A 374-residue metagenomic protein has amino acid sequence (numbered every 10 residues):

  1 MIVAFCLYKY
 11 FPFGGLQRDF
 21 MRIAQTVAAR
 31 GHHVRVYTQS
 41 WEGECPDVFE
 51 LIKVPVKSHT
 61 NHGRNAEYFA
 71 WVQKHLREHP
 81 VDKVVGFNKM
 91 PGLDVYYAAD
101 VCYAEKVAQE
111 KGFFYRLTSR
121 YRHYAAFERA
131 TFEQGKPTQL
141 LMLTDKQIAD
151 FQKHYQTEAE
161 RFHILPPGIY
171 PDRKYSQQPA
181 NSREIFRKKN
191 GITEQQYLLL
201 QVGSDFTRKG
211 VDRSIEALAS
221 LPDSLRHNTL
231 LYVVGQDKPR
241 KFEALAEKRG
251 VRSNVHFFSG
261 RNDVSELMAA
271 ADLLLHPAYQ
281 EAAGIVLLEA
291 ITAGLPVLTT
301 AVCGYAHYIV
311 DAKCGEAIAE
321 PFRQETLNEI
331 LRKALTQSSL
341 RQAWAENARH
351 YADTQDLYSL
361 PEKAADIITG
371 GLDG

Functional and structural regions predicted by a protein language model:
R18-R22, Y197, Q201-S220, R240: A conserved mid-protein helix/loop that constitutes part of the nucleotide-sugar donor-binding site
Y121, A125-R183: Donor nucleotide-sugar binding/catalytic pocket of nucleotide-sugar-dependent glycosyltransferases
Y175-I192, L340: A short helix/loop element that forms part of the nucleotide-sugar donor recognition site in Leloir-type
K188, L340-T354: A short, well-ordered alpha-helix in the C-terminal region of glycosyltransferases
L225, L230-R252: Short, structured helix-loop element that forms part of the nucleotide-activated donor/catalytic region
G260, Y279: Aromatic "clamp/platform" in nucleotide-sugar-dependent glycosyltransferases that forms part of the donor/acceptor
P296-T299: Short hydrophobic beta-strand element within catalytic cores of glycosyltransferases and related nucleotide-activated
A306-R332: Change "using UDP/GDP/dTDP sugars" to "using nucleotide sugars
